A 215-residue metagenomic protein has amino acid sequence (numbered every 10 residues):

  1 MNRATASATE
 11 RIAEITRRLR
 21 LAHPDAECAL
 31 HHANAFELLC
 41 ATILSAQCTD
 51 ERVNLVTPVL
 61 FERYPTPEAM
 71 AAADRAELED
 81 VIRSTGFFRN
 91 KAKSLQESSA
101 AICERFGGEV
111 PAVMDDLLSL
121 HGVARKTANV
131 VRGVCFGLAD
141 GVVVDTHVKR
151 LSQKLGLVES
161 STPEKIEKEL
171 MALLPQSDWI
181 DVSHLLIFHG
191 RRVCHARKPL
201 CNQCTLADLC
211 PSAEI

Functional and structural regions predicted by a protein language model:
N2-I215: Catalytic cores of DNA base-excision repair glycosylases
